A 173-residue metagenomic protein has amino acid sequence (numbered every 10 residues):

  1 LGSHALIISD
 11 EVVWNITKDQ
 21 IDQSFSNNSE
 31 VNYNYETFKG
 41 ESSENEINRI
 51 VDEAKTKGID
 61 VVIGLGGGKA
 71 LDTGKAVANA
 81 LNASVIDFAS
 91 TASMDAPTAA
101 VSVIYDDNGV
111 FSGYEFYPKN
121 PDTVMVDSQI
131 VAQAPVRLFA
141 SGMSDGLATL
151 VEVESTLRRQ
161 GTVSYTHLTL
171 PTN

Functional and structural regions predicted by a protein language model:
L1-V61: ATP/NTP phosphate-donor binding region
V13, E41-S43, K69, A92 (+1 more regions): Glycine-/small-residue-rich active-site loops that bind phosphorylated ligands and cofactors
T17-D19, T73-K75, P97, P135: Short glycine-/acidic-enriched loop or helix-start segments at secondary-structure transitions that form or flank
E41-N45, P135, P171: Generic structural signal for alpha-helix starts
N48-I50, D72-T73, V110-S112: A generic local structural motif
A54-V77, L81-S90: A short, small-residue-rich loop immediately preceding and capping a beta-strand
N79-Y165: A glycine/threonine-rich phosphate-anchoring loop and its flanking beta-alpha core in nucleotide/phosphate-binding
T166-T172: Conserved small/polar residues in nucleotide/adenosyl-binding loops
